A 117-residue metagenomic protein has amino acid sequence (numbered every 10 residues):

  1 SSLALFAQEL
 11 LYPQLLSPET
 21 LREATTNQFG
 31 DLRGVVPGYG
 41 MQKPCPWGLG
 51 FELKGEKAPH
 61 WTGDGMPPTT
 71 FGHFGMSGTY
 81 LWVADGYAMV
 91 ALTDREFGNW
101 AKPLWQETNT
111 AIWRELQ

Functional and structural regions predicted by a protein language model:
S1-Q117: Catalytic loop of the DD-peptidase/beta-lactamase superfamily, centered on the K-T-G motif and neighboring
